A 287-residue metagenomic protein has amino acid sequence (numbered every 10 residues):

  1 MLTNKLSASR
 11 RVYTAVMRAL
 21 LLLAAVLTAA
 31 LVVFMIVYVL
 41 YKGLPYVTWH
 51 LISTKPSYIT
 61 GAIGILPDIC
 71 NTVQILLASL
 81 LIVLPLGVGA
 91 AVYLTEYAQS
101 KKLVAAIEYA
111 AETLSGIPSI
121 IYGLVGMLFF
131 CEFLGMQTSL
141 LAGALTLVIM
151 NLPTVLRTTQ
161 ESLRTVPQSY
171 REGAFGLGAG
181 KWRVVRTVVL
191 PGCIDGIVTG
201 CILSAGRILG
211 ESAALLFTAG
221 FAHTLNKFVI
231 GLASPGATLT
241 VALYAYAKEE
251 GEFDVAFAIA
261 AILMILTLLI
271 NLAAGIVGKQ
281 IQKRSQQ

Functional and structural regions predicted by a protein language model:
M1-A25, A274-Q287: Transmembrane alpha-helical segments of polytopic membrane transport and secretion proteins
L2-L20, V37-S79, S100, A245-D254: Periplasmic/extracellular loop-to-transmembrane helix junction in inner-membrane transport proteins
T14, Q99-L103, R171-T199: Amphipathic cytosolic juxtamembrane alpha-helices at the membrane-cytosol interface of multi-pass membrane transporters
P56-I63, L215-M264: Interhelical loop and adjacent transmembrane-helix boundary motif in polytopic membrane transport permeases
S79-A111, L124, A274-K283: Transmembrane-helix boundary motif in ABC transporter permease subunits
L80, T158-T159, K181-A219: Transmembrane alpha-helices
L94, Q160, R164, I202 (+1 more regions): C-terminal transmembrane helix and the adjacent membrane-cytosol boundary/short C-terminal tail of inner/organellar
E112-M150: Generic hydrophobic transmembrane alpha-helix motif, especially the helices
